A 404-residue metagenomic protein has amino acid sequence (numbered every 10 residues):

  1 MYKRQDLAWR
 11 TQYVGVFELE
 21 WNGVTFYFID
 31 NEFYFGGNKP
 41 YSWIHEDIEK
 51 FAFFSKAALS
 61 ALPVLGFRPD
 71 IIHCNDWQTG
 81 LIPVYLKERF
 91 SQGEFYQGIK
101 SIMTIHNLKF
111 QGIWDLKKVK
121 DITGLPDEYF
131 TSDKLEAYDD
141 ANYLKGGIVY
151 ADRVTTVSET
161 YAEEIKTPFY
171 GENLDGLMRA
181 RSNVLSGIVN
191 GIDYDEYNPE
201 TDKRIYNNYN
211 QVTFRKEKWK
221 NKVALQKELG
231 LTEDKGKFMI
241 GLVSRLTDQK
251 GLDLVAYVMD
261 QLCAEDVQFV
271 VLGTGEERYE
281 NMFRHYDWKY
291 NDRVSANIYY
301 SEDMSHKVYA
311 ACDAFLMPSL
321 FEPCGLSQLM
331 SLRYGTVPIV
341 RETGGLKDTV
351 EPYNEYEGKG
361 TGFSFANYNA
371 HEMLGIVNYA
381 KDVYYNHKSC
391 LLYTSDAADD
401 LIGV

Functional and structural regions predicted by a protein language model:
M1-Q5, Y393-L401: Conserved small/polar residues in nucleotide/adenosyl-binding loops
K3-L65, V189-N190, Y194-D202, N207-N208: A conserved catalytic-core segment of Leloir-type glycosyltransferases
I48-L125, E136-D140, R179: Conserved nucleotide-sugar donor-interacting segment of glycosyltransferase catalytic cores, predominantly GT-B
F110, K120-K227, L231-E233: Donor nucleotide-sugar binding/catalytic pocket of nucleotide-sugar-dependent glycosyltransferases
D234-Q249: Conserved donor-binding/catalytic core segment of Leloir-type glycosyltransferases
V270-K307: Nucleotide-activated donor-binding/catalytic signature segment of Leloir-type glycosyltransferases, i.e., the conserved
K307-A310, A314-L391: Catalytic binding pocket for nucleotide-activated donors in carbohydrate/polymer assembly enzymes
